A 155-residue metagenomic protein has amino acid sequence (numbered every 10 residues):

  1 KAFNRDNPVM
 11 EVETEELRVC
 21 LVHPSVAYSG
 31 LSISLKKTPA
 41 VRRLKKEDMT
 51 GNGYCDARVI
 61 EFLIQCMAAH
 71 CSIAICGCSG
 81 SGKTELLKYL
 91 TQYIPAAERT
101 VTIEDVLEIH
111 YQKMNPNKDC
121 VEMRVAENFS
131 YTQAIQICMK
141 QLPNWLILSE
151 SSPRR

Functional and structural regions predicted by a protein language model:
A2-A69, M114: P-loop NTP-binding catalytic core
V26, A40, G80, S152-P153: Short, glycine-/Ser/Thr-/acidic-enriched flexible segments
H70-S79, Y89-R155: Switch/coupling sub-region of P-loop NTPases
K83: Conserved lysine of the Walker
